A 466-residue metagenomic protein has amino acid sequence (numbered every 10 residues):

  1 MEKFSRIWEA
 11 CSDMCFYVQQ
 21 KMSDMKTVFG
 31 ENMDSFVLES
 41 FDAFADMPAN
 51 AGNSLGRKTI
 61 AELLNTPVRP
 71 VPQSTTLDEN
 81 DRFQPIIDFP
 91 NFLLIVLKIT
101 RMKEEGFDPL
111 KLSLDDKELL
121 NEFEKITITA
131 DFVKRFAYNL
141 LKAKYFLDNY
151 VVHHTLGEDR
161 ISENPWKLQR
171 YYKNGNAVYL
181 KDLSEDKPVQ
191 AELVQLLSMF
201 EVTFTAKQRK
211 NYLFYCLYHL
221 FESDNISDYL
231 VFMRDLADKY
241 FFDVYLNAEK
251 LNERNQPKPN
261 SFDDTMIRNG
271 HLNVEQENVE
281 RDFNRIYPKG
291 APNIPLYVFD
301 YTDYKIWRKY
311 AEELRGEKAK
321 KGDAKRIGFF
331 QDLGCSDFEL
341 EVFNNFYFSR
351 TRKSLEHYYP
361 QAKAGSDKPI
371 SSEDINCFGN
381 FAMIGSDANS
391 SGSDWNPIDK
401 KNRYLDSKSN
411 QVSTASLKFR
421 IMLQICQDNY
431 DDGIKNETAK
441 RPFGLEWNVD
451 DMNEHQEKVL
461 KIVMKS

Functional and structural regions predicted by a protein language model:
M1-S466: Covalent nucleotidyltransferase
